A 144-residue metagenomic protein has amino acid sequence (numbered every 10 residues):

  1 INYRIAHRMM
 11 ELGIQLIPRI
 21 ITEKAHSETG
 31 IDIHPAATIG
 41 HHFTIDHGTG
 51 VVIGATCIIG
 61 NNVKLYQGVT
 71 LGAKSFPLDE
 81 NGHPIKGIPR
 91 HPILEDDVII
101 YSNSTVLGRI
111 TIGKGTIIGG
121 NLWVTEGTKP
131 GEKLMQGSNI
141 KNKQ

Functional and structural regions predicted by a protein language model:
I1-E23: Terminal amphipathic alpha-helical/low-complexity segments used for targeting or macromolecular assembly
H26-N142: Structural signal for interior beta-strand "rungs" in well-ordered beta-sheet cores of soluble enzyme domains
